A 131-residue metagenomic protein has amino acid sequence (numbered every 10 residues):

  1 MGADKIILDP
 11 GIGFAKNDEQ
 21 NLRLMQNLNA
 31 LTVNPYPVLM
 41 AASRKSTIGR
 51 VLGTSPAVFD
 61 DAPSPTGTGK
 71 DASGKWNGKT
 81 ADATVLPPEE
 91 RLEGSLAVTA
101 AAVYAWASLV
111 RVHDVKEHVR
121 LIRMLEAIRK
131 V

Functional and structural regions predicted by a protein language model:
A3-D4, F14-V131: Active-site-adjacent loop and "lid" segments of alpha/beta metabolic enzymes
G11: Acidic/histidine-rich, metal-coordinating catalytic segments
